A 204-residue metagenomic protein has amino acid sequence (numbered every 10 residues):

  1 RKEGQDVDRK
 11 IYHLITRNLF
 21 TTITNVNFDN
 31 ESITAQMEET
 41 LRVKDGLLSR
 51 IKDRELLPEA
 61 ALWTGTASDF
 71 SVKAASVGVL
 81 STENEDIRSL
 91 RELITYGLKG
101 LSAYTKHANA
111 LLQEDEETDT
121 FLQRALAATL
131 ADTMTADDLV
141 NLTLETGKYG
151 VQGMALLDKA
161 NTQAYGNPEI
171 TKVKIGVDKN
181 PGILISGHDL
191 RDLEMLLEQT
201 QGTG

Functional and structural regions predicted by a protein language model:
R1-G204: Metallocofactor- and cofactor-centric catalytic cores in central/energy metabolism, strongly enriched
